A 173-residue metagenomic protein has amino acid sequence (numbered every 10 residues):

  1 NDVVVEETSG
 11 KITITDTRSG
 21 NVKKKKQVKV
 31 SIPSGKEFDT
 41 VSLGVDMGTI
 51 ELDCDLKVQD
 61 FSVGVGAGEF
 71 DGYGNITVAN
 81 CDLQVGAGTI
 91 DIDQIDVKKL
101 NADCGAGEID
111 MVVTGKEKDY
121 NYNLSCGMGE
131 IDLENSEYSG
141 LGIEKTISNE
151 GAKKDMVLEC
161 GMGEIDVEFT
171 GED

Functional and structural regions predicted by a protein language model:
N1-T15, Q27-P33, E37-D39, E51-L56 (+4 more regions): Short linear S-[DN]-x-LW-Φ motif typified by the pepsin-like aspartic protease active-site region
R18-K24: Extracellular beta-rich ligand/substrate-recognition surface
Q27-V30, T49-I50, E69-F70, T89 (+1 more regions): A generic local structural motif
V41-Q84: Right-handed parallel beta-helix
G72-D173: Short, surface-exposed interaction patches in beta-rich subdomains that mediate adhesion/assembly near membranes
